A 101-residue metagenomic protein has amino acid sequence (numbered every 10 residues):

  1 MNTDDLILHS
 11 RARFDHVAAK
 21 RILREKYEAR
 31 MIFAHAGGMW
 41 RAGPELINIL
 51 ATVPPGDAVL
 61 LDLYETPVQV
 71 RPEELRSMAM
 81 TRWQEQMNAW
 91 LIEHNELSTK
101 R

Functional and structural regions predicted by a protein language model:
M1-R101: A preference for well-ordered globular domain cores that mediate specific macromolecular interactions or catalysis
